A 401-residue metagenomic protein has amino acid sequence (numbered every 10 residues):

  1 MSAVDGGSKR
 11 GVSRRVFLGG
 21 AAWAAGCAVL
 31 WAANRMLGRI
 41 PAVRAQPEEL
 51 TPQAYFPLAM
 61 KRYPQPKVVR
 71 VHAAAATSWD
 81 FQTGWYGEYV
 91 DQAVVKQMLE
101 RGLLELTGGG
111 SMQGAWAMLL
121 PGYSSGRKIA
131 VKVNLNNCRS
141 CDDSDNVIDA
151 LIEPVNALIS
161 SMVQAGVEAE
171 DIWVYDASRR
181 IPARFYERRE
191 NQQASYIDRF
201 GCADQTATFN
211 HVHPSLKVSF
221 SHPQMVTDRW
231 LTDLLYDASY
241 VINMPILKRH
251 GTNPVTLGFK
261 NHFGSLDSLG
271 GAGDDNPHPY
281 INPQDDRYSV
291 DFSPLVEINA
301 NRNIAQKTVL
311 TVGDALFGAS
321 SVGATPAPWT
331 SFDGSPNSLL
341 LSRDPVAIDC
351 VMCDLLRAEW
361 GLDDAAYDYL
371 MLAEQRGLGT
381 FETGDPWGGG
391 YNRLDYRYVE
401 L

Functional and structural regions predicted by a protein language model:
M1-V12, W23-C27, R35-A42: N-terminal secretory signal peptides
G19: Phosphate-coordinating loops and pocket residues in cytosolic domains that bind phosphorylated ligands
C27-L30, D349: Alpha-helix initiation and N-capping motif
W31-A73: C-terminal segment of N-terminal export signals and the immediately downstream linker at the start of the mature
M60-S125, N136-D145, D149-A157, Q164-L401: Extended, low-polarity segments enriched in aliphatic/aromatic residues
